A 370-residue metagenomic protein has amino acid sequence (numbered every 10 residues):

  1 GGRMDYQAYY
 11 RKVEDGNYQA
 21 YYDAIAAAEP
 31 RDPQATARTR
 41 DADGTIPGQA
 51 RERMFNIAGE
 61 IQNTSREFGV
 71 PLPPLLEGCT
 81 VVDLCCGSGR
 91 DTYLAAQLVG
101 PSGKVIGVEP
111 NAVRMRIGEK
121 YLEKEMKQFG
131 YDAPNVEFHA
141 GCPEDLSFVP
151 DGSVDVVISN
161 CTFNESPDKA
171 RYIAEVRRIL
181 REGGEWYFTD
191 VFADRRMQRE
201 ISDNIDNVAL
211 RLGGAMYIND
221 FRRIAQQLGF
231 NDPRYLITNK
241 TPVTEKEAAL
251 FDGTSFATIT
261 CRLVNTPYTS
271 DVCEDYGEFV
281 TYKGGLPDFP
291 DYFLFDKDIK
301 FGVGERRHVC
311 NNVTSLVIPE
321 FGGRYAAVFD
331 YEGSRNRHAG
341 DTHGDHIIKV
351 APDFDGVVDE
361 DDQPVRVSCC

Functional and structural regions predicted by a protein language model:
R38-T80, L94, L98: Conserved alpha-helix/loop element of class I SAM-dependent methyltransferases that forms part of the SAM/SAH-binding
L76, T80-D145: Class I SAM-dependent methyltransferase SAM/SAH-binding core
L98, N164-E165: A short His-aromatic
D145-V157: A short acidic, Gly/Pro-enriched loop at the edge of an enzyme's catalytic core that lines a small-molecule cofactor
A170-E185: A short glycine-rich, Lys/Arg-flanked "PGG" loop and its adjoining helix->strand segment in the class I
F192-L212: Short, glycine-/aromatic-enriched active-site segment of Class I SAM-dependent methyltransferases
G213-G229: Short alpha-helix
L228, R234-N239, E245-C370: C-terminal lobe and adjacent flexible extensions of AdoMet/dcAdoMet transferase-like proteins
